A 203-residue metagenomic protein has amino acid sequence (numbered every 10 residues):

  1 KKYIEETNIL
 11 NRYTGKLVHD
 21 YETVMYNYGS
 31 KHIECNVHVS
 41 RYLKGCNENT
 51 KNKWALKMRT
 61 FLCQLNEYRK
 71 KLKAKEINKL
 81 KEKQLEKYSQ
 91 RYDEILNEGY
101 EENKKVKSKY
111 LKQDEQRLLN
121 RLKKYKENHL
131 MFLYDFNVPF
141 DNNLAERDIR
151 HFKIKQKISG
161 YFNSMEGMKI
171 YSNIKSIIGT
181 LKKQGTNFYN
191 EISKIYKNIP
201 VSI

Functional and structural regions predicted by a protein language model:
K1-I203: Catalytic center-proximal scaffold of phosphoryl-transfer enzymes
